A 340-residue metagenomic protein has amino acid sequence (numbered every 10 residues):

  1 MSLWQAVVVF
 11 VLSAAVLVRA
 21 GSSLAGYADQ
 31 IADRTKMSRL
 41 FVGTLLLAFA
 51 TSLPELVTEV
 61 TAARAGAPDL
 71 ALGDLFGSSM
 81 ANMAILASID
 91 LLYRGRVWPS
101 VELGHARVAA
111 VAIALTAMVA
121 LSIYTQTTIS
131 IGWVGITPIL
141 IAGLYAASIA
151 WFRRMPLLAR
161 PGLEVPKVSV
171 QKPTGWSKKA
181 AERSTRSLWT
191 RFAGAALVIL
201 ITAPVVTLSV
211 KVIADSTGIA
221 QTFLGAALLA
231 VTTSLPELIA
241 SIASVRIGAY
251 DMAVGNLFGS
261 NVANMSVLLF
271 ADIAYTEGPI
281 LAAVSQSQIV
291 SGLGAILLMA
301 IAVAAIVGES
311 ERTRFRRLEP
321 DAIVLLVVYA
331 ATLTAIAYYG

Functional and structural regions predicted by a protein language model:
M1-G340: Hydrophobic alpha-helical segments, chiefly the membrane-spanning helices and signal/signal-anchor peptides
